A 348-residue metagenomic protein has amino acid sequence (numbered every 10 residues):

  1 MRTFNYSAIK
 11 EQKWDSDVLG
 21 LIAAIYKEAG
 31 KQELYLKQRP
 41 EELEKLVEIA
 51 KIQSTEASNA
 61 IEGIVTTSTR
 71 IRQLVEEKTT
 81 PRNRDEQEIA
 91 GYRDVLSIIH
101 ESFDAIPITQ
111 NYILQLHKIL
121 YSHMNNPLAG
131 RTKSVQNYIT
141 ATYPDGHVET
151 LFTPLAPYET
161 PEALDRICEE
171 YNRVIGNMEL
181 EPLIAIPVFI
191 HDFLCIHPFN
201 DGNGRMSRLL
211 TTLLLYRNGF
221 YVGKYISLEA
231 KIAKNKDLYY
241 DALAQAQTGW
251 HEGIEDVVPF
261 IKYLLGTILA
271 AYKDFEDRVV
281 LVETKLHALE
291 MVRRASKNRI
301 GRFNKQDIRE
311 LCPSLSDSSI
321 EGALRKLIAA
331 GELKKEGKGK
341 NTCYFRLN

Functional and structural regions predicted by a protein language model:
M1-N348: FIC/Doc superfamily catalytic core
